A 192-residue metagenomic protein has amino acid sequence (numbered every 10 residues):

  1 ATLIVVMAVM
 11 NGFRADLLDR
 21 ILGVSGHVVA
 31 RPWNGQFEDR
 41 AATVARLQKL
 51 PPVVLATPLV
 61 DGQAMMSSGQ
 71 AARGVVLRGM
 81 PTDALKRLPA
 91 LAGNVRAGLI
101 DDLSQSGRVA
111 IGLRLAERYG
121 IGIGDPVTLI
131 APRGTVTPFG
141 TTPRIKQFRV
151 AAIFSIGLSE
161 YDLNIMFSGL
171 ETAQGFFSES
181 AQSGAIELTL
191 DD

Functional and structural regions predicted by a protein language model:
A1-N11: Hydrophobic alpha-helical transmembrane segments of multi-pass inner-membrane transport and secretion
I4, S25-H27, V53, G74: A common structural microfeature
V9-M10, R14-A45: Membrane-interface junction motifs in transport/secretion proteins
V28-P32, L115-A116, Q182-D192: A short beta-strand structural signal in non-transmembrane regions
Q36-F37, G169, D192: Helix N-cap motif at beta-to-alpha junctions
A41-A181: A structural signal for hydrophobic secondary-structure junctions, strongest on transmembrane helix-loop-helix units
